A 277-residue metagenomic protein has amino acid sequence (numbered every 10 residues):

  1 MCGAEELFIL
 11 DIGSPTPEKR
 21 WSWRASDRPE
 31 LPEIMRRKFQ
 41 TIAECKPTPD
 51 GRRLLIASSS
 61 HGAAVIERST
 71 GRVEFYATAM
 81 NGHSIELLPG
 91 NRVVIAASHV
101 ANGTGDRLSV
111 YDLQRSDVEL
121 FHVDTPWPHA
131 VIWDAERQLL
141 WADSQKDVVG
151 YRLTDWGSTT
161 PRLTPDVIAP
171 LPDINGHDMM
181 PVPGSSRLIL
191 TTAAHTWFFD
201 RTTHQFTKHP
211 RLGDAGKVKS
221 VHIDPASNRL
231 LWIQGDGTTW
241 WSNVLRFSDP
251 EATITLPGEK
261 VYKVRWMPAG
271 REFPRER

Functional and structural regions predicted by a protein language model:
D11-P17, R115, R152-T160, D200-K208: Short loop/turn segments immediately following beta-strands, especially the blade-tip and inter-blade linker loops
K19-R36, G71-A77, D117-V123, L163-L171 (+1 more regions): A short beta-strand motif characteristic of beta-propeller blades
W23-A63, R68-E86: Blade-loop segments of beta-propeller domains
P32-K46, T78-L88, T125-A135, L171-P183 (+2 more regions): Repeated scaffold domains used in trafficking and secretory/extracellular systems, primarily beta-propellers
L54, V93-V94, L139-L140, L188 (+1 more regions): Hydrophobic beta-strand positions that form the internal "hydrophobic ladder" of WD40/Gbeta-like beta-propeller blades
I56-S59, S98-D106: Short, solvent-exposed loop/turn segments at conserved positions within beta-propeller repeat blades
S60-H61, H99-V100, K146, T154 (+2 more regions): Residue-level signature of beta-propeller blades and closely related beta-rich strand-turn architectures in secreted
P172-L245: Loop/turn-rich, solvent-exposed surfaces of beta-rich toroidal or solenoidal domains
